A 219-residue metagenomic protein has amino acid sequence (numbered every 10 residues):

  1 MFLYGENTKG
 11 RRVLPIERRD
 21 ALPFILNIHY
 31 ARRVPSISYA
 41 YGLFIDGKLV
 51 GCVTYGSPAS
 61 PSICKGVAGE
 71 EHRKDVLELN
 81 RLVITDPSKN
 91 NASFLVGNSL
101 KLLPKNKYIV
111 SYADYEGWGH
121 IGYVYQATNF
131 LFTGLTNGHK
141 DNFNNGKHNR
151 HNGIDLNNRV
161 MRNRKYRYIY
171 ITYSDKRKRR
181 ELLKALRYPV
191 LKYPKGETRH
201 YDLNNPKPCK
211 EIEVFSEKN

Functional and structural regions predicted by a protein language model:
M1-S36: Short amphipathic alpha-helix that is part of the acyltransferase structural core
R12-P15, G56-V160, Y170: Acyl-donor binding region in acyl/amide transferases
I25, S38-Y55: Conserved beta-hairpin
P35-S38, G196-T198: A short, aromatic/hydrophobic, helix- or strand-capping loop or linear motif that either lines the entrance/gate
Y39-Y41, D75, R164-Y168: Short beta-strand micro-motifs in enzyme catalytic cores
N157-R180: A conserved mid-domain beta-alpha-beta active-site/ligand-binding segment of alpha/beta enzyme cores
R180-N219: Short, cationic low-complexity segments
